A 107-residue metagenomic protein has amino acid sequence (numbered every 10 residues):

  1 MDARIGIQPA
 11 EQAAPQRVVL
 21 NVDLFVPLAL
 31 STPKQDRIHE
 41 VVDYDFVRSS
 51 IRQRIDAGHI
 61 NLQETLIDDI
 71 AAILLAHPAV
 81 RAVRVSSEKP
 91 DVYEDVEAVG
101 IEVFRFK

Functional and structural regions predicted by a protein language model:
M1-K107: N-terminal, polar/charged subdomain of small-to-medium soluble alpha/beta proteins
